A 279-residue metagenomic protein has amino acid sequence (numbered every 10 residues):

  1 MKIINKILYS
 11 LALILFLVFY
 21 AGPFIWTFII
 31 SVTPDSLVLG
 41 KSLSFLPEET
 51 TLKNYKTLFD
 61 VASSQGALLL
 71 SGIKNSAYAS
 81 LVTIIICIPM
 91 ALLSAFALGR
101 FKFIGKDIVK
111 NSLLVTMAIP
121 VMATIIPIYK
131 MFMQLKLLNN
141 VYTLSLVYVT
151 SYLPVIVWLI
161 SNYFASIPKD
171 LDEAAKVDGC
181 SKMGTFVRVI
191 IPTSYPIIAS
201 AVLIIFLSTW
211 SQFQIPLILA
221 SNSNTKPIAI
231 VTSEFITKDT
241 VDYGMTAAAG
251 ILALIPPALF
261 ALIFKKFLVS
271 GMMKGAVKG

Functional and structural regions predicted by a protein language model:
M1-I3: Short, Lys/Arg-rich, polar N-terminal cytosolic tail immediately upstream of the first transmembrane signal-anchor
N5-G279: A structural signal for multi-pass alpha-helical bundles of membrane permease subunits that mediate small-molecule
